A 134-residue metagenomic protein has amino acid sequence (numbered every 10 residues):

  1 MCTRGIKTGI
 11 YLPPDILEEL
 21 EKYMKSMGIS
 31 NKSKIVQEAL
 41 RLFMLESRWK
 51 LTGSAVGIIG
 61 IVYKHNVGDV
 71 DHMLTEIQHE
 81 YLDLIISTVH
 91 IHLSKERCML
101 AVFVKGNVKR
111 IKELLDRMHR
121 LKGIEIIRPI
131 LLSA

Functional and structural regions predicted by a protein language model:
M1-Y11, M24: Short Lys/Arg-rich basic patches
I10-L12, L20, S30-R41: Short amphipathic alpha-helical segments
E21-M24, L115: Short, flexible helix/strand-to-coil boundary loops that buttress conserved ligand/catalytic motifs in alpha/beta
L45-T52: Short, charge-rich, low-complexity interaction segments located in flexible loops at or near secondary-structure
G57-A134: Short, solvent-exposed charged binding patches
